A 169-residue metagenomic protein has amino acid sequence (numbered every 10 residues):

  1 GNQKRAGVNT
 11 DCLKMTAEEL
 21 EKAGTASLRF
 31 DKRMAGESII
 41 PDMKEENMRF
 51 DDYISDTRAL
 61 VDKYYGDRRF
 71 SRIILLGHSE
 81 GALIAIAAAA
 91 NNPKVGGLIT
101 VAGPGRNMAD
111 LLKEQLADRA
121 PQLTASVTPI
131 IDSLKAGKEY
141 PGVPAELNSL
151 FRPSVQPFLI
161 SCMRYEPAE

Functional and structural regions predicted by a protein language model:
G1-L20: Short, surface-exposed "cap/lid" segments of acyl-processing enzymes
G1-N2, A35-G36, R106: Active-site loop signature of alpha/beta-hydrolase-fold enzymes
A6, D42-F50, P157-I160: Second-shell loop/turn segments in exported
K14, E18, K22, S55-D62 (+2 more regions): Solvent-exposed, polar/charged alpha-helical surfaces in well-ordered, non-transmembrane soluble domains, broadly
A17-I39: Conserved alpha/beta-hydrolase
E45-D67: Alpha/beta-hydrolase active-site loop
K63-D118: Primarily recognizes the serine-hydrolase "nucleophile elbow" in alpha/beta-hydrolase and SGNH/GDSL folds
I99-A168: Accessory cap/linker subdomain of secreted extracellular hydrolases
